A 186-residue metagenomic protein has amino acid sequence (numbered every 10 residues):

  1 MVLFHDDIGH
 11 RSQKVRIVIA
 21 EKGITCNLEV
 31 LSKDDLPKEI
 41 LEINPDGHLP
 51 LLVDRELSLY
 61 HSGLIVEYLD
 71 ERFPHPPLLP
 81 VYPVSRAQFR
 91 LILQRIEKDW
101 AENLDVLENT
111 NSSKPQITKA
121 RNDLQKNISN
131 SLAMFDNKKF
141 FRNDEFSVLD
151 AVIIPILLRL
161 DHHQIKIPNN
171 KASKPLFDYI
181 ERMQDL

Functional and structural regions predicted by a protein language model:
M1-I128, L132, K139: GST-like domain detector, emphasizing the conserved glutathione-binding G-site in the N-terminal thioredoxin-like
I96-D185: GST-like fold's C-terminal all-alpha helical module
